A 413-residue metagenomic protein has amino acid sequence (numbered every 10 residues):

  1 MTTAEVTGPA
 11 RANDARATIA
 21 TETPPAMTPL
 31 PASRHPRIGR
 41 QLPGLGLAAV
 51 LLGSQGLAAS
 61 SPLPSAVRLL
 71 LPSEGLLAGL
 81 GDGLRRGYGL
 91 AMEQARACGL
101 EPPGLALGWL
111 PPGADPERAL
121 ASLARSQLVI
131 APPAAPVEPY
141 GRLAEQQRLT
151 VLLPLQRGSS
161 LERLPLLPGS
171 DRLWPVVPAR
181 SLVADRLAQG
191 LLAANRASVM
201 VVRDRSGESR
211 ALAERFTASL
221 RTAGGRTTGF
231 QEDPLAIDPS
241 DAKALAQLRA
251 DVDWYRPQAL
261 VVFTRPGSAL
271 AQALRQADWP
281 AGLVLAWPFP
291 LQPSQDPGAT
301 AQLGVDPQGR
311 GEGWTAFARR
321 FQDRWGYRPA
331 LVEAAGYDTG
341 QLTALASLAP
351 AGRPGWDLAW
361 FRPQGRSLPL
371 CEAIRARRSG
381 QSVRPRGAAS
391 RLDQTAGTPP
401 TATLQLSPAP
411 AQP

Functional and structural regions predicted by a protein language model:
T2-G8, T21, T28-P31, R40-P413: Extracytosolic ligand-binding ectodomains
